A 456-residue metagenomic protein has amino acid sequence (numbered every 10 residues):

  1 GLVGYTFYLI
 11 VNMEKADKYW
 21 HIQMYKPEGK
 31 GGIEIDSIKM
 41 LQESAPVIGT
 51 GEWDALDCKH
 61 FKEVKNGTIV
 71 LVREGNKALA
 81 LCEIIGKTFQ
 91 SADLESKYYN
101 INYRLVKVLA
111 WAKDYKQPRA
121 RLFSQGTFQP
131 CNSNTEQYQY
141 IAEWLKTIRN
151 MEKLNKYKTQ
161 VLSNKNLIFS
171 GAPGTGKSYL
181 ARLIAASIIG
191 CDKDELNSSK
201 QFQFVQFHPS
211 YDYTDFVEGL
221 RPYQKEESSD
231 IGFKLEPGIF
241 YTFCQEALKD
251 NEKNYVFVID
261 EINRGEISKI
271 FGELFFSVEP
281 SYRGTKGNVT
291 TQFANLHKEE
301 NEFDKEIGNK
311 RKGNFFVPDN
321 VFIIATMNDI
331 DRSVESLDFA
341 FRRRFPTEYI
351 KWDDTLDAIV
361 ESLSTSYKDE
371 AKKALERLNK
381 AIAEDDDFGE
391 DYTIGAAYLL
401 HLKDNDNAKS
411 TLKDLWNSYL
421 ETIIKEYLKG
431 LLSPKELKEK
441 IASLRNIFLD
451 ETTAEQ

Functional and structural regions predicted by a protein language model:
G1-N12: Short, Lys/Arg-enriched N-terminal segments with co-localized hydrophobic residues within the first ~10-30 amino acids
M13-D36, L41-K59, N66-G67, Q129-Q456: C-terminal regulatory/interaction module of P-loop NTP-utilizing enzymes
L71: An acidic/histidine-cluster motif and surrounding catalytic segment that typifies divalent-metal-assisted enzyme active
E74-A78, D404: Short, charged beta-turn/beta-strand-edge "cap" motif at the junction between a beta-strand and an adjacent loop
K77, E83-Y138: Aromatic- and Lys/Arg-enriched surface recognition patch
